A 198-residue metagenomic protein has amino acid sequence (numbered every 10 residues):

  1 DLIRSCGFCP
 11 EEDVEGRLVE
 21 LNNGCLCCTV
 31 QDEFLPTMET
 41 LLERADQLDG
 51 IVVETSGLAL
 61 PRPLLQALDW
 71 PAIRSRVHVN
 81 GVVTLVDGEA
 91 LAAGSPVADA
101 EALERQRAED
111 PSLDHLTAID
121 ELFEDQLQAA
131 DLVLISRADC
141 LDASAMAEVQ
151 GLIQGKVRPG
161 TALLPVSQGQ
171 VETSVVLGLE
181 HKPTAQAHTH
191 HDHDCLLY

Functional and structural regions predicted by a protein language model:
D1-E121: Nucleotide-state-sensitive switch-loop elements of NTP-binding domains
L103-L197: C-terminal accessory "lid"/substrate-recognition subdomains
